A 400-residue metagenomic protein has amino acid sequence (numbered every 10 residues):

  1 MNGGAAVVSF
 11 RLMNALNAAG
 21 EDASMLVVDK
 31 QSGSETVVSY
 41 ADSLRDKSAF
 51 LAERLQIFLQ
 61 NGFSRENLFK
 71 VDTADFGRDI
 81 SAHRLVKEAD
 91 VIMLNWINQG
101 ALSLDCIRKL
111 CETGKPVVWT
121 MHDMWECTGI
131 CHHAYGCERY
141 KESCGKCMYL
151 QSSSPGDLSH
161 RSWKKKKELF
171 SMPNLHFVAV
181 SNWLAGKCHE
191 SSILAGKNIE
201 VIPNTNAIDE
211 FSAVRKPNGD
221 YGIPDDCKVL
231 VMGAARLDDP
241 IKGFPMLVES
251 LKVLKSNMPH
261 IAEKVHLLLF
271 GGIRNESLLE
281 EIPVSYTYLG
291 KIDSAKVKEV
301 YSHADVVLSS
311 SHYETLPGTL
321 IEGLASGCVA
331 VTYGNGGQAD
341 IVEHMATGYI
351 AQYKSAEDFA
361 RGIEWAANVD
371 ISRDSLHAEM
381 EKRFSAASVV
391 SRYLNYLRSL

Functional and structural regions predicted by a protein language model:
G186-E190, T205-D220, L278-E280: Acidic anion/phosphate-binding donor-loop and adjacent secondary structure in glycosyltransferase catalytic cores
I223-K242, V248-L251: Conserved donor-binding/catalytic core segment of Leloir-type glycosyltransferases
M258, A262-K264, G271-K298: Nucleotide-activated donor-binding/catalytic signature segment of Leloir-type glycosyltransferases, i.e., the conserved
E299-A304, Y393: Short alpha-helical donor nucleotide-sugar binding micro-motif in glycosyltransferases
H312: Aromatic "clamp/platform" in nucleotide-sugar-dependent glycosyltransferases that forms part of the donor/acceptor
V329-T332: Short hydrophobic beta-strand element within catalytic cores of glycosyltransferases and related nucleotide-activated
H344-M345, Y349-A356, E364-D370: Conserved acidic donor-binding segment of nucleotide-sugar-dependent glycosyltransferases
D370-A386, R392-N395: A short, well-ordered alpha-helix in the C-terminal region of glycosyltransferases
